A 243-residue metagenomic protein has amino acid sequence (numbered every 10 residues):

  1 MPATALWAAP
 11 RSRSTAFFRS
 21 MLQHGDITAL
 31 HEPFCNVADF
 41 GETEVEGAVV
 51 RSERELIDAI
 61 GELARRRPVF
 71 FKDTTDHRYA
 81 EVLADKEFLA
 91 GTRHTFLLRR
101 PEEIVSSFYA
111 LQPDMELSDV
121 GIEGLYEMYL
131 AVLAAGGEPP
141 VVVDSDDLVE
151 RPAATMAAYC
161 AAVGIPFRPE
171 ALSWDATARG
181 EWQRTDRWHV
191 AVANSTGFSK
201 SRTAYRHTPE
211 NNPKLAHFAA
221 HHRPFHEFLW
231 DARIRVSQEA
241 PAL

Functional and structural regions predicted by a protein language model:
M1-R67: PAPS-dependent sulfotransferase catalytic core
P2-T4, R168-L243: PAPS-dependent sulfotransferases, especially Golgi type II membrane carbohydrate sulfotransferases
A5, V69-F70, V141-D144: Short catalytic-loop micro-motif centered on adjacent basic/acidic residues
T43-A48, A158, W182-V190: Short, surface-exposed amphipathic charged segments that create phosphate/polyanion-binding patches used for binding
A48-S52, L117-G124, R151, H217 (+1 more regions): Soluble or luminal CAZymes and related metallo-dependent hydrolases
V49-E55, E116-V120, W188-F198: A polyampholytic, Gly/Pro-enriched intrinsically disordered region
I60-V82: Glycine-rich phosphate-binding loop used to anchor ATP phosphates in small-molecule kinases, encompassing both
T74-E170, H189-V190: PAPS-dependent sulfotransferase catalytic domain
